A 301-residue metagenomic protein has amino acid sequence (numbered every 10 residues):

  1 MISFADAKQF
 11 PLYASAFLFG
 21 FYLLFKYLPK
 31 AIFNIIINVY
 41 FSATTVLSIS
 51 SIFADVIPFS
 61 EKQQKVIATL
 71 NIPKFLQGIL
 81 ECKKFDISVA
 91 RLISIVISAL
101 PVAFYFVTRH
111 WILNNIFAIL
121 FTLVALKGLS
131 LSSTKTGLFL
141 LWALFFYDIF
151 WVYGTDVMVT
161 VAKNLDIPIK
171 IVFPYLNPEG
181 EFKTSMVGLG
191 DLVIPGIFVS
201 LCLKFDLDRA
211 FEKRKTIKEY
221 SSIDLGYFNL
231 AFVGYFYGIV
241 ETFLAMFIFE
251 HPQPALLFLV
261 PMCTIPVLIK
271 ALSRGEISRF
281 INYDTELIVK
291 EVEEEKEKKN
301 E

Functional and structural regions predicted by a protein language model:
M1-E301: A membrane-topology feature that recognizes alpha-helical transmembrane segments and their immediate juxtamembrane
